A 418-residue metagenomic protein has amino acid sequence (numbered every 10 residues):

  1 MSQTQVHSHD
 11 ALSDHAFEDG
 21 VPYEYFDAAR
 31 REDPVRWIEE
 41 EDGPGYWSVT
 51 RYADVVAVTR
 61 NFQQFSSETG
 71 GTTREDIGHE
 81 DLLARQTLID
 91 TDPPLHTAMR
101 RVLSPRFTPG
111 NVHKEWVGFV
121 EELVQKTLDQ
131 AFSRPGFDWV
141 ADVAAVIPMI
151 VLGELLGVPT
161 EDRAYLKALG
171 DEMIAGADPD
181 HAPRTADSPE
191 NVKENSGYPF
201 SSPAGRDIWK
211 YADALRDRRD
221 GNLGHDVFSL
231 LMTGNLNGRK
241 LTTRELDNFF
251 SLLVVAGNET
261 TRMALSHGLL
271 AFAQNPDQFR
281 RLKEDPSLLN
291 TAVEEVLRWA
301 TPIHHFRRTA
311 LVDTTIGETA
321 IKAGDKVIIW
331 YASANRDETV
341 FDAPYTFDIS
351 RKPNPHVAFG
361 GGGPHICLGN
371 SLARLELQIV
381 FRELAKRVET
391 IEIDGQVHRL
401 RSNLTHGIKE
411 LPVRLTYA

Functional and structural regions predicted by a protein language model:
M1-A418: Cytochrome P450
